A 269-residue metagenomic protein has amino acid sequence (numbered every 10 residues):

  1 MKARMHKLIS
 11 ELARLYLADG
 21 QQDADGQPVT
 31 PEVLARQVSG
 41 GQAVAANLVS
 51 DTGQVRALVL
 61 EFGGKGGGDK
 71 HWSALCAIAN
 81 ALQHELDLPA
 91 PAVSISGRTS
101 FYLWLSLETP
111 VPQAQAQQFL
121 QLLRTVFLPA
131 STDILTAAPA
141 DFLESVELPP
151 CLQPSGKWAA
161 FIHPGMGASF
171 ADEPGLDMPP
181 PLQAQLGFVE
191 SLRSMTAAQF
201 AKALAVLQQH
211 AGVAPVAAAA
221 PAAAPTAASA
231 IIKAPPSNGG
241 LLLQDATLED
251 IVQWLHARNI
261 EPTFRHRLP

Functional and structural regions predicted by a protein language model:
M1-T99, S106-L122, L242-E249, I260-P269: Signature for HUH/AEP ssDNA processing cores
V49-G67, T109-Q117, Q121-N259: DNA replication initiation modules
